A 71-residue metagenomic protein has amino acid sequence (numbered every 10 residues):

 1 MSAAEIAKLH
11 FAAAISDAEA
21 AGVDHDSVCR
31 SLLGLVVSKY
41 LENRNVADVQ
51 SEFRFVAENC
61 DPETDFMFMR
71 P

Functional and structural regions predicted by a protein language model:
M1-P71: Solvent-exposed interaction surfaces and binding hotspots enriched for charged
